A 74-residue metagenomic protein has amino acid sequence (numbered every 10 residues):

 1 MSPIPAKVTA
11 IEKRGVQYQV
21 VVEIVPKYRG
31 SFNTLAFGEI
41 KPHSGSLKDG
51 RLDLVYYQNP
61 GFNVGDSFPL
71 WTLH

Functional and structural regions predicted by a protein language model:
M1-K7: Short coil-to-beta-strand transition motifs
I11-K13, K27: Residue-level recognition of beta-strand microenvironments
V16-V21: Short aromatic-glycine-enriched beta-strand elements
P26-F62: Acidic, low-complexity, intrinsically disordered interaction modules
W71-H74: Short, charged beta-turn/beta-strand-edge "cap" motif at the junction between a beta-strand and an adjacent loop
